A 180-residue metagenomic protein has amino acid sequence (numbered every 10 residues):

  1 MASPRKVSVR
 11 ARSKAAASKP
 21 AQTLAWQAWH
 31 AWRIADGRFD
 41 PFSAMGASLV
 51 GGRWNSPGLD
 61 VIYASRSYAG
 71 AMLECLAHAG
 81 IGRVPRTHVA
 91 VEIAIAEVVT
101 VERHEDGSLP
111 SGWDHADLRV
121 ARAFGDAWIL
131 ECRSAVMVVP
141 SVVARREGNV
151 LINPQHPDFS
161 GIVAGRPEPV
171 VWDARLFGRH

Functional and structural regions predicted by a protein language model:
A2-K6, K14, P20, L24-S43 (+2 more regions): Active-site and NAD+-binding cores of ADP-ribose-processing enzymes
W54-H78, V150-Q155: Extended catalytic/binding region for NAD+/ADP-ribose chemistry, centered on the ART fold
